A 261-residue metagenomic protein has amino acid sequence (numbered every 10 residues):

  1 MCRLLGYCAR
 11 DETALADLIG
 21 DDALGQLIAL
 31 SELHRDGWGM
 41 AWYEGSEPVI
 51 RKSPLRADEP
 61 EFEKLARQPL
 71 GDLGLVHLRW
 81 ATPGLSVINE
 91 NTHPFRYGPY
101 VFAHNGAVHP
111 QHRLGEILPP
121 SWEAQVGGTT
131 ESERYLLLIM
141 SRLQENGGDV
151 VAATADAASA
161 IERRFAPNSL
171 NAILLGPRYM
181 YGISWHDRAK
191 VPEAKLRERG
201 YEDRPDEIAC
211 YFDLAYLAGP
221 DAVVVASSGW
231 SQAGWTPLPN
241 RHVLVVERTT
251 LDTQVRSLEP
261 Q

Functional and structural regions predicted by a protein language model:
M1-F102, A107-Q261: N-terminal segments that mediate ammonia production and transfer in glutamine-dependent amidotransferase systems
